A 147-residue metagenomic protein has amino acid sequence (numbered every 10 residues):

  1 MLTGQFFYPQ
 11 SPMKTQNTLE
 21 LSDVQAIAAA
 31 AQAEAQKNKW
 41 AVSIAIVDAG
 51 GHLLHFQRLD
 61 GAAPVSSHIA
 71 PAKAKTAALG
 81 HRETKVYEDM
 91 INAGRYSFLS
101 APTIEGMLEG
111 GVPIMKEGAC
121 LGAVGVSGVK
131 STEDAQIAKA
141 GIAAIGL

Functional and structural regions predicted by a protein language model:
M1-G4: Bacterial N-terminal signal peptides
F6-Y8: Aromatic (phenylalanine/tyrosine) cluster motif
S11-L147: Flexible, solvent-exposed loop/hinge segments and secondary-structure transition points
